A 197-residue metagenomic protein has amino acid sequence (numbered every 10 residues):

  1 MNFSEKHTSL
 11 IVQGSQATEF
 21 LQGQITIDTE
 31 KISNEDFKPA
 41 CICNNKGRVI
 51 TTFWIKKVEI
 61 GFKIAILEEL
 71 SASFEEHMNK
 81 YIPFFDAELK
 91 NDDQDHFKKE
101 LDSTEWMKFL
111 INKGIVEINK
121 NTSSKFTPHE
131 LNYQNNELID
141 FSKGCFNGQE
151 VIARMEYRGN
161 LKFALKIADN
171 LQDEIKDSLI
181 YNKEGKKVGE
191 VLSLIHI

Functional and structural regions predicted by a protein language model:
M1-I195: Basic, glycine/lysine-rich polyanion-binding surfaces/domains
